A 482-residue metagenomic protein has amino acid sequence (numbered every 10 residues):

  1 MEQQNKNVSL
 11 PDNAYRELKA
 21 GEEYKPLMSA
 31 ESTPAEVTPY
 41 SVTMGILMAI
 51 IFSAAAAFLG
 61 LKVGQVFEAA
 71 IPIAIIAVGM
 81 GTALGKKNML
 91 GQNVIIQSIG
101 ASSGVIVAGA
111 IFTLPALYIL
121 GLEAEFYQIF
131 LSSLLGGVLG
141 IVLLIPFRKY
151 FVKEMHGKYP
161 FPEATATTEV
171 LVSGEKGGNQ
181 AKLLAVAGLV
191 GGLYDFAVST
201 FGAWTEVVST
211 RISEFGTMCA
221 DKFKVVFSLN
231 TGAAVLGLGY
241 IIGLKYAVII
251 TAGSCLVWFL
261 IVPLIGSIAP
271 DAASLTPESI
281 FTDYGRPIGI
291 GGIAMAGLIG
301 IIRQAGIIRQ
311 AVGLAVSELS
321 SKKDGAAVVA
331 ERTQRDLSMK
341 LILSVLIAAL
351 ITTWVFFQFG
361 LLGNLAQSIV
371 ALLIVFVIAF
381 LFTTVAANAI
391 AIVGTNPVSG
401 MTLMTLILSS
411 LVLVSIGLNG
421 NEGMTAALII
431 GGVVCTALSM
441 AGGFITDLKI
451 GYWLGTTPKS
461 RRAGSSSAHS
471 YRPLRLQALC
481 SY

Functional and structural regions predicted by a protein language model:
M1-Y482: Alpha-helical multipass membrane-protein architecture
